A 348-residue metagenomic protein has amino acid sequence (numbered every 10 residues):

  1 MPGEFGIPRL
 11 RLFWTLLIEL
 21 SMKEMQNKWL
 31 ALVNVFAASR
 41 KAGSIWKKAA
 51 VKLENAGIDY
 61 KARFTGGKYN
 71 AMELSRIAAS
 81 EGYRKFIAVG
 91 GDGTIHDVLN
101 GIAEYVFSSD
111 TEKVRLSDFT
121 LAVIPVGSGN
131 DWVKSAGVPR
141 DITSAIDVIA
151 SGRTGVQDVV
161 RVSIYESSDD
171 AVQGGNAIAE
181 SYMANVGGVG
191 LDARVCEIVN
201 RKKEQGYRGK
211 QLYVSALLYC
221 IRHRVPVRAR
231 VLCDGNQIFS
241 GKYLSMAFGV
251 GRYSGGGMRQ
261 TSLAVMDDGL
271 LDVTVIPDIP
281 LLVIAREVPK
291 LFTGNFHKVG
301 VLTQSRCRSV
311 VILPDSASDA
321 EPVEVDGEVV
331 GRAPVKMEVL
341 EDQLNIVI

Functional and structural regions predicted by a protein language model:
W14-V89, H96, N100-F107, T143: ATP/NTP phosphate-donor binding region
A56, E104-L244: Catalytic core of DAGKc-family lipid kinases
D97-L99, V133-S135, G257-M258, A285: Short glycine-/acidic-enriched loop or helix-start segments at secondary-structure transitions that form or flank
G188, D192, A247-Q260, V329: Glycine-rich phosphate/pyrophosphate-binding beta-alpha loops
C233-G235, S240, R259-Q260, V265-I348: ATP/nucleoside-binding phosphotransfer catalytic cores, i.e., glycine-rich phosphate-binding loops
